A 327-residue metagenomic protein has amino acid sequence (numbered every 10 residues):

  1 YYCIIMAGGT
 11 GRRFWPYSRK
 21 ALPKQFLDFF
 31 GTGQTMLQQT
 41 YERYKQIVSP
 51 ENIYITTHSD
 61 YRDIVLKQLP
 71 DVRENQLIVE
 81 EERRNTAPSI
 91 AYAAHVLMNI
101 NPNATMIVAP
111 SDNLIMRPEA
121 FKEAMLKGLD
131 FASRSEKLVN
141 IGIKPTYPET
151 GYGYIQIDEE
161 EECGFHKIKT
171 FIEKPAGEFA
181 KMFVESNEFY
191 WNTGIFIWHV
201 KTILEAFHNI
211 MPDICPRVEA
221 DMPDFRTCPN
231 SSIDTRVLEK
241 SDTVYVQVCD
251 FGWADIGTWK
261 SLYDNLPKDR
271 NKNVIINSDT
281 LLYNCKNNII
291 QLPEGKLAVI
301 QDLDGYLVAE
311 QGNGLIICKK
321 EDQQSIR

Functional and structural regions predicted by a protein language model:
Y1-I5, R13-K20, G31-P110, M116-E119 (+2 more regions): Conserved N-terminal catalytic core of the sugar/cofactor nucleotidyltransferase
L37, A93, D112, I155 (+3 more regions): Residue-level signal for inorganic ion chemistry
I55, I78-V79, V108, V139-I143 (+2 more regions): General beta-strand structural signal in soluble alpha/beta enzymes
M106, K169, E188, I195-F196 (+3 more regions): A residue-level structural signature of the nucleotidyltransferase/glycosyltransferase Rossmann-like core
P118-C215, M222-F225, Y245, G295 (+1 more regions): Conserved core of the sugar-phosphate nucleotidyltransferase
V200-R327: Left-handed beta-helix
